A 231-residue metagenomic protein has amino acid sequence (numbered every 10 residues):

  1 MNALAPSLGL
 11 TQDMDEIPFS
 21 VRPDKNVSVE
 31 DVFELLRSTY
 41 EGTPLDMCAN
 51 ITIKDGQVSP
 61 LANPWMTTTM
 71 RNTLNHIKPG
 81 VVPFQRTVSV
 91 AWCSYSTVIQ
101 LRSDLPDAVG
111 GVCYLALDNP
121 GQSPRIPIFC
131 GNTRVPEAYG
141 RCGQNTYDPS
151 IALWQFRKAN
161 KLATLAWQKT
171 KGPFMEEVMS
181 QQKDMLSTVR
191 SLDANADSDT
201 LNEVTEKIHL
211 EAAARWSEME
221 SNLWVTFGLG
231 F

Functional and structural regions predicted by a protein language model:
M1-F231: C-terminus-biased signal that marks the final domain/tail of proteins
